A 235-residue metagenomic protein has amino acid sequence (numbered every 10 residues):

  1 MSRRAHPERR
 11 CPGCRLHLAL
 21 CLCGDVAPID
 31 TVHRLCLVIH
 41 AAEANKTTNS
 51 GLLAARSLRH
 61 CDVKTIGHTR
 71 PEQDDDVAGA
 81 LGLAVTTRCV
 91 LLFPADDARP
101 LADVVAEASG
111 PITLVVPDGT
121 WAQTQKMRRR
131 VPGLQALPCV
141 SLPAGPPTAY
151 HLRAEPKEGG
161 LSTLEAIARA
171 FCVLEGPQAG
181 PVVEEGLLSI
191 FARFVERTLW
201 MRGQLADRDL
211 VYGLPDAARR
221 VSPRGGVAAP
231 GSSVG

Functional and structural regions predicted by a protein language model:
M1-A5: Short, flexible, mixed-charge glycine/proline-rich loop motifs that serve as phosphate/nucleic-acid-contacting
P7, H17, T31: Short metal-coordination and nucleic-acid-contact micro-motifs, chiefly zinc-binding Cys/His arrays
C11-C14: Short cysteine-rich clusters marking metal-coordination/redox-active sites
L18-C21, D25: Cys/His-rich microdomains that often coordinate metals
R34-A41, R88-F93: Short hydrophobic beta-strand segments
K46-S57: Histidine-anchored nucleotide/phosphate-binding helix
R59-R129, G133: S-adenosyl-L-methionine/SAH cofactor-binding core of RNA-modifying enzymes
T113, W121-G235: C-terminal folded domains that constitute the principal catalytic or ligand-binding module of multi-domain proteins
